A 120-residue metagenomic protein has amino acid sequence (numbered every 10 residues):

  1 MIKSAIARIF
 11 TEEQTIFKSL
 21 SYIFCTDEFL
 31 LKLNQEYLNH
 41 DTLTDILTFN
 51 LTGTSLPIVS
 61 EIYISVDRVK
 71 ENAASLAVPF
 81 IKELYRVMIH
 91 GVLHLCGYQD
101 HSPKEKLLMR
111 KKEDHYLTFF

Functional and structural regions predicted by a protein language model:
M1-Y85, L95-F120: An acidic/histidine-cluster motif and surrounding catalytic segment that typifies divalent-metal-assisted enzyme active
